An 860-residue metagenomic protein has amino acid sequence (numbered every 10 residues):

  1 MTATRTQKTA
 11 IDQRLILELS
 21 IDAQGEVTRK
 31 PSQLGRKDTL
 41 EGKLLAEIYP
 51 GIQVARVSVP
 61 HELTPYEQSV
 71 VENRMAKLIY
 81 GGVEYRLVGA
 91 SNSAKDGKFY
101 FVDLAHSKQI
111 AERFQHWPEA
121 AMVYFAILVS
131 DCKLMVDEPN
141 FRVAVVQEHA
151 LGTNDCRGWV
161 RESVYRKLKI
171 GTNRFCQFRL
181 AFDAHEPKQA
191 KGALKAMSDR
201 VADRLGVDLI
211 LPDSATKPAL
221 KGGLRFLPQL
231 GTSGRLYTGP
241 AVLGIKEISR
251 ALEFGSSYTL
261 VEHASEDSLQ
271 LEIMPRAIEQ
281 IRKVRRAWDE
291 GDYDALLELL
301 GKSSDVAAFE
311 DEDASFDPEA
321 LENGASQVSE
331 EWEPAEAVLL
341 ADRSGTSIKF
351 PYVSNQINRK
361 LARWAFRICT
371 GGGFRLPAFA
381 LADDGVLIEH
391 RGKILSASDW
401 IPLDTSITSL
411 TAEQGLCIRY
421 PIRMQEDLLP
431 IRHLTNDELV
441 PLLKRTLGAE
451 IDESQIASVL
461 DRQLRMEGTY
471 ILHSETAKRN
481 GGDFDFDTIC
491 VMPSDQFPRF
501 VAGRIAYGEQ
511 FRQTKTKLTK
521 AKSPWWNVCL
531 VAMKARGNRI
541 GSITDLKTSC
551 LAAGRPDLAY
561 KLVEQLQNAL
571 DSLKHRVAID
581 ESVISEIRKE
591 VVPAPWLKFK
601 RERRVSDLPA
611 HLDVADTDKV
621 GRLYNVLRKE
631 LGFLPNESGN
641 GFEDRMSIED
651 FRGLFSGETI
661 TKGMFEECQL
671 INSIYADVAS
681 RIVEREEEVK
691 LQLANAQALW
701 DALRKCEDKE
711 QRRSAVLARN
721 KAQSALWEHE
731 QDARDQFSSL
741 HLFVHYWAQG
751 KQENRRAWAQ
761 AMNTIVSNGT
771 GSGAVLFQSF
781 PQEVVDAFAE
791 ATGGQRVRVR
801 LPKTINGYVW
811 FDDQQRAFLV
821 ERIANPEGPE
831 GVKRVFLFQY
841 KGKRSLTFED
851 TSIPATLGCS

Functional and structural regions predicted by a protein language model:
M1-G481, D487-T488, P493-S860: Beta-strand-enriched accessory nucleic-acid recognition/scaffold domains that flank the catalytic cores of large
